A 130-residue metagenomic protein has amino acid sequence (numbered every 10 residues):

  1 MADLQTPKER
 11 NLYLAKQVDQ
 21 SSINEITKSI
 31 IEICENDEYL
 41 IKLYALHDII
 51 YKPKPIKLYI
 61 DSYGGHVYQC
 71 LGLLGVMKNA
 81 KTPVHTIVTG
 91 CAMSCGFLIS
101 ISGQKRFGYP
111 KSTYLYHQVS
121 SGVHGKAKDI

Functional and structural regions predicted by a protein language model:
M1-I130: Terminal-region recognition feature
